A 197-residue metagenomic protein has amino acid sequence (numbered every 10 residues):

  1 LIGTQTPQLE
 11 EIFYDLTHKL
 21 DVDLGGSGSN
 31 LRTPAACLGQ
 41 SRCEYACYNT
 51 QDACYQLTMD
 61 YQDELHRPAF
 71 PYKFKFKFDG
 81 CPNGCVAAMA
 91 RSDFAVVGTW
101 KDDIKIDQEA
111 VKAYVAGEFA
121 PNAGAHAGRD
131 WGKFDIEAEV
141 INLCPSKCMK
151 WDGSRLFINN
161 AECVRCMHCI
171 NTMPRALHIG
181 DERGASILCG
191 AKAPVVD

Functional and structural regions predicted by a protein language model:
L1, C189-A191: A structural signal for short, well-ordered beta-strand segments
I2-G124, F134, F157-V164: Small-residue-enriched alpha-helical segments and adjacent helix-cap loops that form tight helix-helix packing
G26-S29, V140-L143, A191-A193: A glycine-rich, aromatic-flanked flexible loop/lid motif
M89-F94, D181, L188-C189: Long insertion/accessory domains within large nucleic-acid-processing enzymes
K101, M149, K192-V195: Short connector loops/turns at beta-strand edges and beta->alpha or beta->beta junctions
D107-A138, N171-I179, V195-D197: Short Fe-S-cluster ligation motifs
A138-I158, V164-S186: Iron-sulfur cluster-binding cysteine motifs and their immediate structural context in ferredoxin-like electron-transfer
C163-C166, K192-V196: Accessory, usually C-terminal, subdomains that scaffold auxiliary metal cofactors
